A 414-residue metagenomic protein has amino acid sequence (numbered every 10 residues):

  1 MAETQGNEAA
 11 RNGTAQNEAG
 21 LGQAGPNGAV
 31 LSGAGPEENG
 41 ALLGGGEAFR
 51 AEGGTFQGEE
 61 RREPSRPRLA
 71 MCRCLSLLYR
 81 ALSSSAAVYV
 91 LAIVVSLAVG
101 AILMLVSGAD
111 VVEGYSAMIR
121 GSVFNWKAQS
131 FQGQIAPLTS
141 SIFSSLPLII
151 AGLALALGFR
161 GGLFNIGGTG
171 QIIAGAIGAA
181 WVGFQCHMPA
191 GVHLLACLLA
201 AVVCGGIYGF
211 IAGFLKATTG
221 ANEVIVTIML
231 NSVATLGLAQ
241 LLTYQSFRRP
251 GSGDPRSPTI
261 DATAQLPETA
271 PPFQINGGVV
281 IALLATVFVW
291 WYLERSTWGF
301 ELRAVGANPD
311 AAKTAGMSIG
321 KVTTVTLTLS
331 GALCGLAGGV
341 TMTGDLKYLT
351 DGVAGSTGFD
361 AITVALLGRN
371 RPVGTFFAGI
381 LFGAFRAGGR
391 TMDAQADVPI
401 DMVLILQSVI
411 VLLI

Functional and structural regions predicted by a protein language model:
A2-E8, N39, E47-F49, G53-V95 (+5 more regions): Cytosolic-side transmembrane-helix boundaries in multi-pass membrane proteins
Y79-A87, F159-G167, M188-R256, R295-T297 (+2 more regions): Short loop segments and helix-boundary regions at transmembrane helix junctions of multi-pass inner-membrane proteins
Y89-L105, L148-L155, A176-V182, V202-G206 (+6 more regions): Hydrophobic core segments of alpha-helical transmembrane domains in multi-pass membrane transport and ion-translocation
V99-V123, Q245-R256: Interfacial/capping segments of alpha-helical transmembrane domains
I102-A109, A117, V123-C186, L198 (+3 more regions): Single transmembrane alpha-helix segments in multi-pass membrane proteins
G121, F131, T227-R295, Y348 (+1 more regions): Transmembrane helix-bundle core of multi-pass membrane transporters and related energy-transducing complexes
P271-Y348, P372-V373, F377: Helix-loop-helix "hairpin" substructures at the membrane interface of multi-pass membrane proteins
T328-S408: Transmembrane alpha-helical segments in multi-pass inner-membrane proteins
